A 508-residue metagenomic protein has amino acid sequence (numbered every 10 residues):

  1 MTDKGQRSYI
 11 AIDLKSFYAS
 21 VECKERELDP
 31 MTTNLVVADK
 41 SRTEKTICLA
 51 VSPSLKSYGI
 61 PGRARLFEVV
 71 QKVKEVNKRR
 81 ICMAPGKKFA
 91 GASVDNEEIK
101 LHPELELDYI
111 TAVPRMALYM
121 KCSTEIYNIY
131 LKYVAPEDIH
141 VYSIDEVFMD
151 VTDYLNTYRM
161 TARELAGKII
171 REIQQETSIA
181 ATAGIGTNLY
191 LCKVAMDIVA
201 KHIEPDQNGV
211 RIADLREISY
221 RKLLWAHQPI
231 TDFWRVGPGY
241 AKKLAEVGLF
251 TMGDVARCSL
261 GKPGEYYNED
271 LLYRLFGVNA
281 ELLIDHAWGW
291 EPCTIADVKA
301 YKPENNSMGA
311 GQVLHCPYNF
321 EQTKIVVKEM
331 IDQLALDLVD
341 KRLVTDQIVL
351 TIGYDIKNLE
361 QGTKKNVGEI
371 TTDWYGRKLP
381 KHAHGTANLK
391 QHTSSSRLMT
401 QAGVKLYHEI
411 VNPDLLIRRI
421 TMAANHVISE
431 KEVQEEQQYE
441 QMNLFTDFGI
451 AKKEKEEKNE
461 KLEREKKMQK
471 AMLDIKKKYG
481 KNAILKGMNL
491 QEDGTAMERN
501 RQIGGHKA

Functional and structural regions predicted by a protein language model:
M1-I295, L444, A451-A508: Gly/Gly-Pro- and Ser/Thr-rich, intrinsically disordered tail segments characteristic of DNA damage-repair and tolerance
T2-K4, A11, D232, P238-I417 (+1 more regions): DNA-contacting surface of Y-family translesion DNA polymerases
T33, A181, D346-I348, I420 (+1 more regions): Change "...and in nucleic-acid phosphodiester-cleaving endonucleases..." to "...and in nucleic-acid processing enzymes
R42, N156, Y190, V313 (+4 more regions): Generic "edge-of-domain/loop-turn" microfeature
F148, N388, T421: Short aromatic/hydrophobic contact patches that present stacked aromatics for nucleic-acid/ligand binding
T152-Y154, T187-C192, I352-L359, N425-K431 (+1 more regions): Short, internal active-site loops enriched in acidic
L350, M422, G480: Hydrophobic, well-ordered secondary-structure elements that form the walls of internal hydrophobic environments
K405, E409-D474: C-terminal hydrophobic structural anchor segments that stabilize assembly/packing rather than catalytic chemistry
